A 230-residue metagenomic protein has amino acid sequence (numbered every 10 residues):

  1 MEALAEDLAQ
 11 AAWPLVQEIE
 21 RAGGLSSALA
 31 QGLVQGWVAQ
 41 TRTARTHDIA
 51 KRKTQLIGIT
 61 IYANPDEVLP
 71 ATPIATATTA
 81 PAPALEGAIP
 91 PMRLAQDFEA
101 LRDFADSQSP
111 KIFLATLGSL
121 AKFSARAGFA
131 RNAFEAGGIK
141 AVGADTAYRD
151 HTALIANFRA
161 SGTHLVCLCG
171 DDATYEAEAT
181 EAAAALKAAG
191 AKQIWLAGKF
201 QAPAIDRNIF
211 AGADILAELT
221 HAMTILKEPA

Functional and structural regions predicted by a protein language model:
M1, S27, G36-W37, S119-S124 (+2 more regions): Flexible loop/turn segments at secondary-structure boundaries
M1-L33, E178-A184, A191-K192, L196-F200: Phosphate/diphosphate-binding loops
M1-W13, V34-I49, K122-G128, L154-S161 (+1 more regions): Short glycine/threonine-rich loop-to-helix capping motif typified by GTGT followed within a few residues by an Asp-Pro
A11-K111: Intrinsic disorder at enzyme termini
Q55-G58, P70-T72, A80-A82, G87 (+5 more regions): Phosphate-moiety recognition in structured ligand-binding domains
D106-L168, E178-A182: Generic long, charged, amphipathic alpha-helical segments
L117-S119, D145-A147, D171-D172, G198-A202 (+1 more regions): Short, ordered loop/turn segments at secondary-structure junctions
T180-A230: Peripheral docking tails and interdomain loops at the edges of cofactor- or intermediate-handling domains
